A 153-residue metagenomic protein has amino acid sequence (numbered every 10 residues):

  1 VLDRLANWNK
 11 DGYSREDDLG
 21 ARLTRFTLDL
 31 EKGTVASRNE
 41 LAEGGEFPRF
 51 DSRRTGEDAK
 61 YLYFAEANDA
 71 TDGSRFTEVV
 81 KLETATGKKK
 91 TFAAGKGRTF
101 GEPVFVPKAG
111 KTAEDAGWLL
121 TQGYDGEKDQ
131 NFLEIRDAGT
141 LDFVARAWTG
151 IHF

Functional and structural regions predicted by a protein language model:
V1-F153: Beta-propeller domains
